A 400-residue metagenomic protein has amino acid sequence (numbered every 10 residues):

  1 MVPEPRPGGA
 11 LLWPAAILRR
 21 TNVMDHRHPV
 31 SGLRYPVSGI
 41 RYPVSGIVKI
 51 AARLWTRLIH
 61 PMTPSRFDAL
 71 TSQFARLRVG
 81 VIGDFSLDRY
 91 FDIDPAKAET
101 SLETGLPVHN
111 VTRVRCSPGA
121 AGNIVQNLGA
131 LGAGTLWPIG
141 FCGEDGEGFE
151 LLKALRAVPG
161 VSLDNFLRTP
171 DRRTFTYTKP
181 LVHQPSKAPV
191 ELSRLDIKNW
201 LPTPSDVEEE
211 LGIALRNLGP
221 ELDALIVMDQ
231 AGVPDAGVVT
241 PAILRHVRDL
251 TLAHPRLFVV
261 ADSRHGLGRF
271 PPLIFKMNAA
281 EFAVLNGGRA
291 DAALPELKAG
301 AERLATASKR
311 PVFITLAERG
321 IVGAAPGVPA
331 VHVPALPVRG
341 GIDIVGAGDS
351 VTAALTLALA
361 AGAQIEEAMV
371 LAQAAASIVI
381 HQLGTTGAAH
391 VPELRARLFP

Functional and structural regions predicted by a protein language model:
R6, R27-G46, R53: Arg/Gly-rich low-complexity intrinsically disordered repeat tracts
G9-L11: Targeting/processing segments of secretory and organellar proteins
W13-T21: N-terminal polybasic/positive-inside topogenic patches
A16, G39, G46-K49, L58: Generic short N-terminal amphipathic or hydrophobic helices
R20-V23, P61: Residue-level detector of intrinsically disordered terminal segments
L54-E99, E103, N110-I342, A361-A363 (+2 more regions): Ribokinase/PfkB-type carbohydrate-kinase core domain
L336-L355: Short glycine/threonine-rich catalytic loop with a Thr-x-Gly-x-Asp
